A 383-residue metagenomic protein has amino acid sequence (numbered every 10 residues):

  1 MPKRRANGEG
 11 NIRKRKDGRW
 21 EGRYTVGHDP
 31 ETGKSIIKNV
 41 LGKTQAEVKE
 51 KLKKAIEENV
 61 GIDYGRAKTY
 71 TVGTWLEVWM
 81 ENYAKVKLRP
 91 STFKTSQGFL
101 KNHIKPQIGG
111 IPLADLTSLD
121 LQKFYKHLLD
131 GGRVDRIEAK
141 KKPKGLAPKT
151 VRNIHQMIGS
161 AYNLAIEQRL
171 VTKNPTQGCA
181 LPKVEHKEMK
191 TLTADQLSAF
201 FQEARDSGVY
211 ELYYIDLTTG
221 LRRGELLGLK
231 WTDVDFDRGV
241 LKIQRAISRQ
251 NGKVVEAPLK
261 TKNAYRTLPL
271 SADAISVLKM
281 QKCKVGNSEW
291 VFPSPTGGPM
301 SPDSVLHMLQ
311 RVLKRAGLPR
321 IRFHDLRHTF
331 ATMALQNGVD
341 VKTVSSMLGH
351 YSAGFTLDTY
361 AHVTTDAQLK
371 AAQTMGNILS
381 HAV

Functional and structural regions predicted by a protein language model:
M1-P2, Q202, R238, N251-K253 (+5 more regions): C-terminal secondary-structure termini that scaffold catalytic or DNA-interacting sites
R4-R5, R133-E138, K144, S198-Y210 (+5 more regions): Short, basic (Lys/Arg/His-rich) helix/loop patches that form interaction surfaces in the mid-to-C-terminal regions
R15-E21, T25-K123, M280-S288, G297 (+1 more regions): N-terminal DNA-binding module of tyrosine recombinases/phage integrases
G22, L121, I158, Y162 (+6 more regions): Short, basic/aromatic-rich helical patch in the C-terminal catalytic core of site-specific tyrosine
A114-L129, Q177-P182: Short, conserved phosphate-binding/catalytic loop or strand-edge motifs used in phosphoryl-/nucleotidyl-transfer
V134-E138, K142-P148, R152-M157, A165-E167 (+9 more regions): Basic, Lys/Arg- and aromatic-enriched nucleic-acid-binding interface segment
K183, T191, I247, L348-T374: Catalytic-site neighborhood detector that most strongly recognizes the C-terminal catalytic loop/helix of tyrosine
G228-V234, S345-Y351, A361: A short, basic/aromatic helix-end/turn motif that makes direct DNA contacts
